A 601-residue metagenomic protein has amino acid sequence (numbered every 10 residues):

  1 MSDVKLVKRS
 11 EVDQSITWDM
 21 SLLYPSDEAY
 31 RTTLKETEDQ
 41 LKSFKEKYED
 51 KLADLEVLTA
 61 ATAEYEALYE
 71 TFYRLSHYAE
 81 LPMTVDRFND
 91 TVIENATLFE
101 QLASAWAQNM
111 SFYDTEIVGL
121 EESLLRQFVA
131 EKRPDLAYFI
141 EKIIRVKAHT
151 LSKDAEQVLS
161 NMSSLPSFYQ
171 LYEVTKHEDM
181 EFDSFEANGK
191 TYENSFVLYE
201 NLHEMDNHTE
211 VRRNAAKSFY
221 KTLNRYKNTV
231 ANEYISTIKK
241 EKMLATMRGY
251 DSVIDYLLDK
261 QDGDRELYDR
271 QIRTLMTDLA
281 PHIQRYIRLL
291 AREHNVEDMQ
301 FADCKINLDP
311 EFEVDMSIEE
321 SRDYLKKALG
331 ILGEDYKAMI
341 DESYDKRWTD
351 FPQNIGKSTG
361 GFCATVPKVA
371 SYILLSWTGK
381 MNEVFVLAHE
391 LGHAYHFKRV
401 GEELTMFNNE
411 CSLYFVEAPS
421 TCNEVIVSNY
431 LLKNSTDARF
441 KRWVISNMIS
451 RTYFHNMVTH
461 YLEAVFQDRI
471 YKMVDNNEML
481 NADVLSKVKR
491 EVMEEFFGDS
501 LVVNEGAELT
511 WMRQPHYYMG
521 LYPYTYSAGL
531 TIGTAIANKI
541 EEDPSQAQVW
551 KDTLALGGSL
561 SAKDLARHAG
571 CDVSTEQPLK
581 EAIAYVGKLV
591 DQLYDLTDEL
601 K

Functional and structural regions predicted by a protein language model:
M1-P310, R322, D595-K601: A well-structured
S10-V12, S21, P25, Y113-V118 (+10 more regions): C-terminal, non-catalytic "cap/extension" segments appended to globular domains
G249, T378-K398, S420, V425 (+1 more regions): Active-site recognition of the HExxH zinc-binding catalytic motif
R292, V296-A328, K337, H396 (+4 more regions): Long, K/E/R/D-enriched contiguous segments that form extended
E311-M316, T349-V369: Catalytic zinc-binding patch centered on the HExxH motif and its immediate surroundings that defines zinc-dependent
E313-I318, K368-A388: Short pre-active-site segment immediately N-terminal to the catalytic Zn-binding motif
G330-A338, A364, H393, F397-T405 (+1 more regions): Conserved helix-loop functional segments at active or binding sites
C411-F440, I449-R451, H455, G529: Post-HExxH zinc-binding segment in Zn-dependent metallohydrolases
